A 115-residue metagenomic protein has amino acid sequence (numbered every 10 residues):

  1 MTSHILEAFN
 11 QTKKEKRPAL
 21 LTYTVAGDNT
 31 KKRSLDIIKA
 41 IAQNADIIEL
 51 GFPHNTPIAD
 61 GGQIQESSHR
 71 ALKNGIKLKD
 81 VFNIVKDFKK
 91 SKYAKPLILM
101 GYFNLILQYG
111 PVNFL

Functional and structural regions predicted by a protein language model:
M1-L21, I84-K90: N-terminal amphipathic alpha-helix/helix-capping segment at the start of soluble metabolic enzymes
E15-L20, N44-D46, Y93-L97: Short, well-ordered coil/turn segments that N-cap beta-strands
L20-D36, I98-V112: Active-site mouth loops of central-metabolism enzymes
T22, I41, G51: Conserved, mostly hydrophobic/aromatic
N29-K31, I48-L78: Glycine-rich, proline-tolerant flexible connector loops at the mouths of alpha/beta enzymes
S34-I48: Short amphipathic alpha-helices and their capping/turn segments at secondary-structure boundaries
Q63-L99: Alpha-helix-loop-beta-strand connector modules within alpha/beta enzyme cores
